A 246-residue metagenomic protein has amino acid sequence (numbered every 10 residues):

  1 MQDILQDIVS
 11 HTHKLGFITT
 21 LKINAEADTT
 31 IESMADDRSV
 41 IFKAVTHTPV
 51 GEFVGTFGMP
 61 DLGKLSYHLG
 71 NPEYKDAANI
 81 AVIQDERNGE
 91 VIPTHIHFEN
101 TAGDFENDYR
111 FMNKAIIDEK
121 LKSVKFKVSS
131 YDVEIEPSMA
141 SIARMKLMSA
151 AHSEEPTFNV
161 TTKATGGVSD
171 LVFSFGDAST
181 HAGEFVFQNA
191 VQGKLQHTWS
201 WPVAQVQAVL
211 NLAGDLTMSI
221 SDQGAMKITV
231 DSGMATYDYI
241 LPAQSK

Functional and structural regions predicted by a protein language model:
M1-N107, V128-K246: DNA polymerase processivity clamps
E99-D104, D108-L121, K125: Short, well-ordered, aromatic-rich surface patches in folded extracellular/luminal domains
